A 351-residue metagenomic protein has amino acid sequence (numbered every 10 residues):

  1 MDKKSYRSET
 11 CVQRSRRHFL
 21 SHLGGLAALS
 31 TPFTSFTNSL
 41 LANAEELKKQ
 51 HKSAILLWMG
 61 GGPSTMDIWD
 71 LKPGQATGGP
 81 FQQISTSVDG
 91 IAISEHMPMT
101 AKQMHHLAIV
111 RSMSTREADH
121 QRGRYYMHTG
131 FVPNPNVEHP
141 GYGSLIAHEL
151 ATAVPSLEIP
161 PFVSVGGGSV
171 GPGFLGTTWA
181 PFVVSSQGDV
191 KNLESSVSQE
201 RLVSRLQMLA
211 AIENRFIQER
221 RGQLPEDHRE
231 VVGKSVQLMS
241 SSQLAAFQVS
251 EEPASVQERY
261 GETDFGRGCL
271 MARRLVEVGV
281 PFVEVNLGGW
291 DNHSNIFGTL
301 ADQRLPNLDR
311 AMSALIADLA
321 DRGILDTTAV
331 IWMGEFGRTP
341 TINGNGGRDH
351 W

Functional and structural regions predicted by a protein language model:
M1-W351: Ligand-binding pockets and gating/stacking loops
